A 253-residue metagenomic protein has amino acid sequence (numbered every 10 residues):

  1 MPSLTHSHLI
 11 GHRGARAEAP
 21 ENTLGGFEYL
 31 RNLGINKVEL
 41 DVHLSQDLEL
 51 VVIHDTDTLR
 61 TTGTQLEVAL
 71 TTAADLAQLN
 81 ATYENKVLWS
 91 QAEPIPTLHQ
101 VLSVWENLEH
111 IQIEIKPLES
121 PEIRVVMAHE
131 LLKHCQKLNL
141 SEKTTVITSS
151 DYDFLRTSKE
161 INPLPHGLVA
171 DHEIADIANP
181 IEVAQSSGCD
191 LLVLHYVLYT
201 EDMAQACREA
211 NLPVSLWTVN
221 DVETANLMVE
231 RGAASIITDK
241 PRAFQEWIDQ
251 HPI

Functional and structural regions predicted by a protein language model:
M1-I253: Phosphate-group recognition and catalysis centered on beta-loop-alpha active-site segments
